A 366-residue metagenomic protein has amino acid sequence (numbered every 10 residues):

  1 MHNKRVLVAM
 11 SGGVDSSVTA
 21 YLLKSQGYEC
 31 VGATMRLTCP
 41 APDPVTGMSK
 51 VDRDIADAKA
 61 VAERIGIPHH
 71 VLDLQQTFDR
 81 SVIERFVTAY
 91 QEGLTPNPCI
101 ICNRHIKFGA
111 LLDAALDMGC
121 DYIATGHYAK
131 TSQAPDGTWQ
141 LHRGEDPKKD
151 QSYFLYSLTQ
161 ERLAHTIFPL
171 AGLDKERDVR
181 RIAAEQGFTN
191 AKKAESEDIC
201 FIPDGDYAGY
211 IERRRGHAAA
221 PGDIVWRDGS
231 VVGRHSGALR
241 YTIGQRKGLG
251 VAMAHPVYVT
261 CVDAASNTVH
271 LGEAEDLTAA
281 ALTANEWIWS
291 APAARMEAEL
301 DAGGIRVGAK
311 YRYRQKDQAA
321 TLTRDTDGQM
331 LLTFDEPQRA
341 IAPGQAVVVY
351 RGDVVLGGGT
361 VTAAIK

Functional and structural regions predicted by a protein language model:
M1-Y156, R177-D178, A184: ATP-dependent adenylation/nucleotidyltransferase module used to activate substrates
A124-K366: AMP-forming adenylation/ATP pyrophosphatase catalytic core
